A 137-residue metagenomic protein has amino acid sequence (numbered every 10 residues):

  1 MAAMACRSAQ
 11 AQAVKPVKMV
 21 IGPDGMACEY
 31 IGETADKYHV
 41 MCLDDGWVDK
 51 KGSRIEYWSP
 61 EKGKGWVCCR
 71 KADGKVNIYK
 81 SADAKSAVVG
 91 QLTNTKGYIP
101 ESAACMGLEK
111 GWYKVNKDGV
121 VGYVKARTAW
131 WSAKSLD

Functional and structural regions predicted by a protein language model:
M1-A3: Bacterial N-terminal signal peptides
C6-A11: Sec/Tat signal peptide C-region and signal peptidase I cleavage site
A13-C68, Y113-D137: Boundary regions of SH3-family modules and the immediately adjacent low-complexity/disordered segments in eukaryotic
V14-D24, E29-G32, K80-N94, P100: SH3/SH3-like (including bacterial SH3b) beta-barrel domains that bind proline-rich motifs or cell-wall ligands
D24, D73-G74: Short polar catalytic/cofactor-binding loops
V76-I78: Bulky hydrophobic/aromatic "packing anchor" residues in well-ordered structure
S102-L108: Short, charged beta-turn/beta-strand-edge "cap" motif at the junction between a beta-strand and an adjacent loop
